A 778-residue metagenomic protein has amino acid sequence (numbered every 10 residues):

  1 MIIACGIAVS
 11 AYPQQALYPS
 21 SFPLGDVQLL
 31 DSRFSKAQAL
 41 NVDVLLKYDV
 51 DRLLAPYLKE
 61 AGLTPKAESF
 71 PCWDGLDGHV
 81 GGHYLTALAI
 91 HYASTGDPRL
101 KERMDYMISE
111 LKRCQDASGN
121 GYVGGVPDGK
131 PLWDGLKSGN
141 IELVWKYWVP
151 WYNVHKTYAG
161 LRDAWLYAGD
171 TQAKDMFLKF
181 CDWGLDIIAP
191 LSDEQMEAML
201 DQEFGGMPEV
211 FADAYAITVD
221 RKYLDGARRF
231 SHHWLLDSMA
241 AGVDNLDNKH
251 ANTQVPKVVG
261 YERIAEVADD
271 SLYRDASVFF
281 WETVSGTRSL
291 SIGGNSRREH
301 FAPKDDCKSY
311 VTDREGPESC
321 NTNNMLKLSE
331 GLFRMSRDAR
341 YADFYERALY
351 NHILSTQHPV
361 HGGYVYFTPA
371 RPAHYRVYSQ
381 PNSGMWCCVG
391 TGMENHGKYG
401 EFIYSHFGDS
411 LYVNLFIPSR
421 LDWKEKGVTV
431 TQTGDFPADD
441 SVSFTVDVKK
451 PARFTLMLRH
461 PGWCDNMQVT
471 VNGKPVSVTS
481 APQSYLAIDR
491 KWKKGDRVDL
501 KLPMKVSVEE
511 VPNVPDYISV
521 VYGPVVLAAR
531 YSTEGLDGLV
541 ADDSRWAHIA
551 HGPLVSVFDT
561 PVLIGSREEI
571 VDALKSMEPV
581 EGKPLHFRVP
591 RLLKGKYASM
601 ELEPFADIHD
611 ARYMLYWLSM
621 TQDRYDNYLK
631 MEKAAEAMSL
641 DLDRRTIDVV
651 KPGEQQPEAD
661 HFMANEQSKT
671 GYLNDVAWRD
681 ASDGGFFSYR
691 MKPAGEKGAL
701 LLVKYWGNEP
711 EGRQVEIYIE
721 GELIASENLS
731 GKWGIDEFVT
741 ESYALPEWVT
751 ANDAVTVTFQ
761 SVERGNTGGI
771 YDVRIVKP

Functional and structural regions predicted by a protein language model:
M1-A8: Bacterial N-terminal signal peptides
Q14-P98, E102, W133-Y167, F204-K222 (+5 more regions): Aromatic (Trp/Tyr) and acidic
G129-W148, K174-A198: Asp-box/WD-like beta-propeller blade repeats and closely related beta-sheet repeat scaffolds
C181, I188, E194, A198-H233 (+1 more regions): Solenoidal tandem-repeat scaffolds enriched in leucines and small polar residues
S277, A342-N351, T356-T445, A481 (+3 more regions): C-terminal beta-rich recognition modules with glycine/proline-rich loops and embedded aromatic residues
T455-P461, V703-E709: Aromatic-lined ligand-binding clefts that engage carbohydrates, nucleic acids, or primary amines
R459-V471, E716-I719: Solvent-exposed beta-hairpin/edge-strand motifs
P475-G495, K501-P515, S668-G698, K704-P778: Beta-strand-rich ligand-recognition modules
